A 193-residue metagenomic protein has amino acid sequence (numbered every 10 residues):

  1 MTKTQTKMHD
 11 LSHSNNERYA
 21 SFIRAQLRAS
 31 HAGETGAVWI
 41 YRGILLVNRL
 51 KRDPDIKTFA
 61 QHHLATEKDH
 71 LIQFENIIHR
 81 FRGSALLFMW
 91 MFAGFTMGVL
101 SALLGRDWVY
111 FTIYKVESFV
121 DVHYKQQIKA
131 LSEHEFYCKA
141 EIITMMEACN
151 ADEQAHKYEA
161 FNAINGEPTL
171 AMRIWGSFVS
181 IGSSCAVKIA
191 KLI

Functional and structural regions predicted by a protein language model:
M1-I193: Non-heme di-metal
